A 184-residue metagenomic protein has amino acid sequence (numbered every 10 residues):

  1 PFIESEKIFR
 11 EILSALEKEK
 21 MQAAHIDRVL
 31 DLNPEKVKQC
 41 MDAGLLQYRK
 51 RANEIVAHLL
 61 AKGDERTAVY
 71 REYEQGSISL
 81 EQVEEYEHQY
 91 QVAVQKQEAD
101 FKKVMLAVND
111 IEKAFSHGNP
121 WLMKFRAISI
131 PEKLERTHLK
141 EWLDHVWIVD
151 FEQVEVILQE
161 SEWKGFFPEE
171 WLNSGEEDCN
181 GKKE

Functional and structural regions predicted by a protein language model:
P1-A43, W163-E184: Compact Cys/His-rich, Zn2+-coordinating modules
K38-A57: Short, charge/polar-rich alpha-helical segments
A43, K50, I78-E85: A structural signal for alpha-helical segments
H58-Y70, D100: Extended, amphipathic, non-transmembrane alpha-helical segments
V69-S77: Secondary-structure edge/capping motif, primarily at the C-terminal ends of alpha-helices and the immediately following
L80-E176, N180: Long, low-complexity alpha-helical segments
